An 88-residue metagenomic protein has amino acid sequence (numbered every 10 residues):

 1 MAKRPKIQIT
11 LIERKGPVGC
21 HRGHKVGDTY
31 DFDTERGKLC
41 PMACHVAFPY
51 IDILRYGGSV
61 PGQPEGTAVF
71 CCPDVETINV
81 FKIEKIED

Functional and structural regions predicted by a protein language model:
P5-G16: Short, structured beta-strand/loop micro-motifs enriched in basic residues and often containing a Trp
T34-C40: Short, charged beta-turn/beta-strand-edge "cap" motif at the junction between a beta-strand and an adjacent loop
P41-G58: Short, compositionally biased
G57-D88: Short, compact, well-ordered microdomains
